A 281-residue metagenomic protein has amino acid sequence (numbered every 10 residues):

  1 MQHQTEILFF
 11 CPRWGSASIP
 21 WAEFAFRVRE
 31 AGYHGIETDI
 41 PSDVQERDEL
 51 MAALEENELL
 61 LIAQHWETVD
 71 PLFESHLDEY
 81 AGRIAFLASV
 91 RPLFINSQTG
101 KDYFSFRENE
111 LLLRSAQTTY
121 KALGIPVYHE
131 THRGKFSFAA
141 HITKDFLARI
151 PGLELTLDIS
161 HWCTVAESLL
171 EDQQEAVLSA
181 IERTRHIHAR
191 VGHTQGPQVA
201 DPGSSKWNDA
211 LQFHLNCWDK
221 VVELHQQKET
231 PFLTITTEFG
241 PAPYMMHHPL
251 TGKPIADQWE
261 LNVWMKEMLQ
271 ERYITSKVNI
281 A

Functional and structural regions predicted by a protein language model:
M1-G82, V263-A281: N-terminal pre-domain/capping segments
M1-H3, E23-E30, D43-A63, D78-R91 (+4 more regions): Acidic (Asp/Glu)-rich catalytic clusters
Q2, A22-R27, R149-L153, T164-A281: Histidine-acidic metal/acid-base catalytic patches
H3-P12, I36-T38, L59-W66, L93-S97 (+4 more regions): Hydrophobic faces of well-ordered beta-strands that scaffold small-molecule active sites in alpha/beta enzyme cores
C11-S16, D39-P41, W66-V69, G100-D102 (+4 more regions): Active-site beta-loop-alpha junctions enriched in small/polar residues
P20, E46, S75, E79 (+5 more regions): Soluble or luminal CAZymes and related metallo-dependent hydrolases
E67-A81, Y103-S105, E110-L112, Q198-N208 (+1 more regions): Surface-exposed, active-site-proximal loop segments in enzymatic domains
P71-E154, E260: Active-site acidic/histidine proton-transfer and metal-coordination neighborhood in alpha/beta enzyme cores
